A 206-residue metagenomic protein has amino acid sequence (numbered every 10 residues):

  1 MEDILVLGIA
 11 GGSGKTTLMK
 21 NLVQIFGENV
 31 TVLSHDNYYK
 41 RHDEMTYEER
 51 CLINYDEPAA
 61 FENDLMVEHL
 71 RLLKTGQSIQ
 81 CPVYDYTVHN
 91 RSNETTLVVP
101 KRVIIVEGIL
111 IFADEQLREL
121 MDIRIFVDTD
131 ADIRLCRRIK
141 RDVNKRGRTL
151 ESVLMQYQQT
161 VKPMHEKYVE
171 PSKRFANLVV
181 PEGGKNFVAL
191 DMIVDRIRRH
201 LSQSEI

Functional and structural regions predicted by a protein language model:
M1-G12: Extreme N-terminal, non-catalytic leader segments that precede Walker-type/kinase nucleotide-binding cores
T16: Walker A/P-loop
Q24-L33: Post-Walker A helix-loop "phosphate-sensing" segment adjacent to the P-loop in P-loop NTPases
T31-V32, K40, E44-V88: Conserved nucleotide-sensing/catalytic segment adjacent to the nucleotide-binding pocket in NTP-handling enzymes
H69-V106, F112, R198: Phosphate-binding/switch loop-helix module in NTP-utilizing enzymes
S92-R146: ATP-dependent NMP and nucleoside kinases share a basic, alpha-helical "lid"
V99-P100, K140, K162-I206: NTP-dependent small-molecule kinase module
